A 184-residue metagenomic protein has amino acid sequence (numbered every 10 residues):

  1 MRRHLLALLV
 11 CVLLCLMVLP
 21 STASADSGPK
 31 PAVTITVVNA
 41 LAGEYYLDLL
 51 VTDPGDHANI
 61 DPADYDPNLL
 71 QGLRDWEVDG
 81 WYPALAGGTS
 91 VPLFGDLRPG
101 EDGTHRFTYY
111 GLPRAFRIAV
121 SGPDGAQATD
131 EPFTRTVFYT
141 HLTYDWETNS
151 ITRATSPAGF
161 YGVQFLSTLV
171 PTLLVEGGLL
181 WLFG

Functional and structural regions predicted by a protein language model:
M1-A7: Positively charged n-region of N-terminal signal peptides that target proteins for export
L8-M17: Bacterial N-terminal signal peptides
V18-P29: Sec-dependent signal peptide cleavage junction
P31-N39: A short, amphipathic beta-strand motif
Y65-Y110: Tryptophan-paired
R114-S121: A short, solvent-exposed beta-strand micro-motif common in secreted/extracellular proteins
A128-F165: Short, aromatic-rich amphipathic segments at membrane interfaces that lie adjacent to a transmembrane helix or signal
F160-G184: Core alpha-helical transmembrane segments of integral membrane proteins
